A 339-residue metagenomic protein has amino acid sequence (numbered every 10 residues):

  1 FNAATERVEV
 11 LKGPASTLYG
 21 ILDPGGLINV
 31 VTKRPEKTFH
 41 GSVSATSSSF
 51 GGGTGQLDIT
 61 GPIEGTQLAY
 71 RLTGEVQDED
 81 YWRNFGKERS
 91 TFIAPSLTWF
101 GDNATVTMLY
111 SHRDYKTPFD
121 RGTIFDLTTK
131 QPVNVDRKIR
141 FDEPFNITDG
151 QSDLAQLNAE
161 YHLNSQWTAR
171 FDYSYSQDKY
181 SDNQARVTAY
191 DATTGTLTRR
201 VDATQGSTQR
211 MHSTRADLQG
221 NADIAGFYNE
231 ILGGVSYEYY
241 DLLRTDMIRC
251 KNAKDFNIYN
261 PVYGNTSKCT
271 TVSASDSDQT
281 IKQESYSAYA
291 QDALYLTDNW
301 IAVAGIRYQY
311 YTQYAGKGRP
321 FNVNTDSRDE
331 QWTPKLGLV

Functional and structural regions predicted by a protein language model:
A4-E6, T17-I93, W99-T105, D153: Outer-membrane beta-barrel translocator/receptor signature
G26, F39-G41, G53-L57, T91-P95 (+4 more regions): Hydrophobic, lipid-facing positions within transmembrane beta-strands of outer-membrane proteins
R34, G61-G65, W99-N103, L163-S165 (+2 more regions): Outer-membrane beta-barrel proteins
G41-A45, Y70-G74, M108, F171-Y173 (+3 more regions): Membrane-embedded beta-strand positions of outer-membrane beta-barrel proteins
A45-S49, I63, V76-D80, R89-T91 (+7 more regions): Transmembrane beta-strands of outer-membrane beta-barrel pores
Q67-Y70, N103-M108, Q166-A169, G226 (+1 more regions): Repeated loop/turn-to-beta-strand initiation elements of outer-membrane beta-barrel proteins
Q77-Y81, A94-H162, Q177-Q209, A253-S277 (+2 more regions): Acidic/polar loop-and-plug regions of large Gram-negative outer-membrane beta-barrel proteins
A94, T98-D102, Q209, Y228-Y240 (+1 more regions): Structural signature of Gram-negative outer-membrane beta-barrels, strongest in the C-terminal barrel of TonB-dependent
